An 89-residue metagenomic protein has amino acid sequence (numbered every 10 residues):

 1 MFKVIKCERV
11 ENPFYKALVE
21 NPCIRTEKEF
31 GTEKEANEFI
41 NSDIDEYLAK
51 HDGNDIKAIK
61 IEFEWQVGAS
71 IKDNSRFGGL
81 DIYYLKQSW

Functional and structural regions predicted by a protein language model:
M1-K6, E27-E29, K57-E62: Ser/Thr- (and often Asn-) enriched beta-sheet segments in non-cytosolic proteins
M1-R25, I82-L85: Short aromatic-glycine-(Arg/Gly/Cys) micro-motifs in beta-strand/loop hairpins
C7-V10, G31, S75-R76, W89: Secondary-structure transition/turn motif
N12, T32, N54-D55: Intrinsically disordered, low-complexity coil/linker segments enriched for acidic/polar and small residues
E20-E38: A short, exposed loop/beta-hairpin motif centered on an aromatic-Gly-Thr core
N37, N41-W89: Short, mixed-charge low-complexity intrinsically disordered segments
